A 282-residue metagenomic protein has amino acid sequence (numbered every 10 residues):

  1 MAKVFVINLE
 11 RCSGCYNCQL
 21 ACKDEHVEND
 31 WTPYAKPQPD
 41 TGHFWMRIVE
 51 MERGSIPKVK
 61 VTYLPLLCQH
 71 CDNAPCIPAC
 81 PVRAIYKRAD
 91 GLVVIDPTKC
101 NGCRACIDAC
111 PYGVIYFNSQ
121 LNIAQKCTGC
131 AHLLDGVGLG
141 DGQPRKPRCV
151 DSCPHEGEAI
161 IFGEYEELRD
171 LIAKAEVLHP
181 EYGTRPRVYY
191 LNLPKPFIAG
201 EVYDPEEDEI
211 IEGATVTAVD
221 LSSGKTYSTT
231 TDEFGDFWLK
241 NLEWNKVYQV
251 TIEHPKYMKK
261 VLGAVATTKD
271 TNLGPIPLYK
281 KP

Functional and structural regions predicted by a protein language model:
M1-I210, V216-V219, K225-T226, Y248 (+1 more regions): Non-ligating segments of multi-cofactor redox enzymes
C12, C71, L221, L242-W244 (+2 more regions): Hydrophobic loop/turn residues within beta-sheet-rich immunoglobulin-like superfamily modules
C68, L239-K240, L262, L273: Hydrophobic core positions of the immunoglobulin-like beta-sandwich fold
P97, D236-N241, G274-P275: Exposed aromatic-hydrophobic patches
L221-D236: Short, acidic Ser/Thr/Gly-rich low-complexity loop/linker segments typical of extracellular and cell-surface proteins
W238-Q249, P255: Short Pro-Gly-centered beta-turn/loop motif in secreted/extracellular proteins
T251-A264: A short, solvent-exposed loop/turn motif at the edges and junctions of modular extracellular/periplasmic domains
V265-P282: Extracellular beta-sheet/turn segments enriched in Thr/Pro/Gly and aliphatic residues
